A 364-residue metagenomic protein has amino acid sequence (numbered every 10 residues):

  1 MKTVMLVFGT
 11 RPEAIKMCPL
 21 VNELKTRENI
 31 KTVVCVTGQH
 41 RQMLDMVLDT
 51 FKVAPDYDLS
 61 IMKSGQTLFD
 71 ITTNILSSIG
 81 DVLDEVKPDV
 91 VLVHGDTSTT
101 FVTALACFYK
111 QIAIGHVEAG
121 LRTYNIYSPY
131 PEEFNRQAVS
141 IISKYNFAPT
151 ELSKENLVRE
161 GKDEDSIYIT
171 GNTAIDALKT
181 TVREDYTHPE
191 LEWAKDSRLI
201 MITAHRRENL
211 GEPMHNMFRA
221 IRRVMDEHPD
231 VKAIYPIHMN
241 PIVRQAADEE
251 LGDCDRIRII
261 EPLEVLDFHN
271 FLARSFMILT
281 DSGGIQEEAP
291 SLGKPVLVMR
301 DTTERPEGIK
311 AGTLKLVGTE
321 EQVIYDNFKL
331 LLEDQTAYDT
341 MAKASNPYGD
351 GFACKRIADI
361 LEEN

Functional and structural regions predicted by a protein language model:
M1-Y235, N240-N364: Nucleotide-activated sugar donor-binding and catalytic core shared by glycosyltransferases and related lipid-linked
